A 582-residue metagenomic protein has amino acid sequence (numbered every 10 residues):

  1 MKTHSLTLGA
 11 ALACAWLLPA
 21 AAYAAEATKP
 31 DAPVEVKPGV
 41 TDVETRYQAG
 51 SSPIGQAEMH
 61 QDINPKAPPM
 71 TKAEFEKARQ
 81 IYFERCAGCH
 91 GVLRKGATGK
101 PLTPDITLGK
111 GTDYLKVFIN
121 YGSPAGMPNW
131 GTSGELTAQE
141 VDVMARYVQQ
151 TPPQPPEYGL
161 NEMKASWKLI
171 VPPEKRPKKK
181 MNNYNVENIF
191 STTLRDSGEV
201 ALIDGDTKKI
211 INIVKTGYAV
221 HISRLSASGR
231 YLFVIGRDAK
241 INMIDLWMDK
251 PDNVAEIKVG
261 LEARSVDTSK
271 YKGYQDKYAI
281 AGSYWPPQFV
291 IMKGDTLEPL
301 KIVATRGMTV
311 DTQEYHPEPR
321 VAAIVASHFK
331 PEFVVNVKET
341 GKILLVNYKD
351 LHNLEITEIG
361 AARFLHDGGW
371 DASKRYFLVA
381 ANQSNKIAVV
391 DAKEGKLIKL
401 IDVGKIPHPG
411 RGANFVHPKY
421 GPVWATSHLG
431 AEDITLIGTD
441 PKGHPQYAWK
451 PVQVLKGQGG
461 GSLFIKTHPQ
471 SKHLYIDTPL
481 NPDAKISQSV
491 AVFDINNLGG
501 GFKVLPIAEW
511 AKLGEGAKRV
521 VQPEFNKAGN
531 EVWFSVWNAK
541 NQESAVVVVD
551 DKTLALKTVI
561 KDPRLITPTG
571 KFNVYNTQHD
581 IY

Functional and structural regions predicted by a protein language model:
P30-A49, L93, A97, T103-Q154: Extracytoplasmic electron-transfer domains, predominantly the class I c-type cytochrome c fold
E35-I81, K175-K178: Electrostatic cytochrome c docking/interface patches
T71-K95, Y114-Y121: Sequence/structural segment immediately N-terminal to covalent heme-attachment motifs in c-type and related
Y158-L160, V254, K258-E339, H352-G360 (+1 more regions): Asp-box/WD-like beta-propeller blade repeats and closely related beta-sheet repeat scaffolds
W167-Y184, R224-A227, V266-Q275, E314-F329 (+5 more regions): Structural signature of eukaryotic scaffold interfaces centered on beta-propeller domains
K209-V214, K250-K258, E298-V303, G307-E314 (+5 more regions): A short beta-strand motif characteristic of beta-propeller blades
I244-D249, M292-L300, N347-L351, A392-K396 (+3 more regions): Short loop/turn segments immediately following beta-strands, especially the blade-tip and inter-blade linker loops
G421-T426, E432-T435, G459-S544: Loop/turn-rich, solvent-exposed surfaces of beta-rich toroidal or solenoidal domains
